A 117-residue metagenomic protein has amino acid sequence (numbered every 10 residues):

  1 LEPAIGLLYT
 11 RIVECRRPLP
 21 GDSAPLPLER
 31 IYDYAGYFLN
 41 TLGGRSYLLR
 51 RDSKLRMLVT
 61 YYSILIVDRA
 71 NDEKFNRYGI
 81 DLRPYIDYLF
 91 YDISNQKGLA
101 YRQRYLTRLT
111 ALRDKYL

Functional and structural regions predicted by a protein language model:
L1-L117: Non-catalytic all-alpha helical scaffold/repeat segments
